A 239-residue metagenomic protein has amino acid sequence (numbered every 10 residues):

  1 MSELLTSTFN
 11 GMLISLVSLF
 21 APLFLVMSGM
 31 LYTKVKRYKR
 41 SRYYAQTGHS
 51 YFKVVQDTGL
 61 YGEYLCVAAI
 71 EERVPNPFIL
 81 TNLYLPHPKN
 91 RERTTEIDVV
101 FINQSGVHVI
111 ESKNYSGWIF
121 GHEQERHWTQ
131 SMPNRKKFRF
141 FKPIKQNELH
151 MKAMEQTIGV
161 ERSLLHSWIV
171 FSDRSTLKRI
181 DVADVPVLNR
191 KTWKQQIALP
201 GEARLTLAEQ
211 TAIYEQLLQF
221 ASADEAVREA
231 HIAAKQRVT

Functional and structural regions predicted by a protein language model:
M1-T95, I102-G106, W118, R135-T239: Surface-exposed interaction regions that form or flank ligand-binding interfaces
G106-H122: Short, solvent-exposed beta-strand-terminating loops
W118-K136: A solvent-exposed, charged loop/short amphipathic helix patch at secondary-structure junctions
